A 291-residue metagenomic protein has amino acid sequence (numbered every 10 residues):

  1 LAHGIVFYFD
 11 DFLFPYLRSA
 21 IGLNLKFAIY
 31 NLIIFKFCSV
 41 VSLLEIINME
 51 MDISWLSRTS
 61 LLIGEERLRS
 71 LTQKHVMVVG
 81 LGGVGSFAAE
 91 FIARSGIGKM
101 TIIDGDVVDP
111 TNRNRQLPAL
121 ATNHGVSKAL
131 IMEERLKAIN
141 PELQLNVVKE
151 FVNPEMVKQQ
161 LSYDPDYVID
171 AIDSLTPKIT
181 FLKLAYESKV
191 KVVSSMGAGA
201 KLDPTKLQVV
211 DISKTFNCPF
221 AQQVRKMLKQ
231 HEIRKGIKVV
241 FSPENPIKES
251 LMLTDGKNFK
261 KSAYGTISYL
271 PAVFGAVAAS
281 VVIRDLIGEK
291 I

Functional and structural regions predicted by a protein language model:
L1, F9-L13, L17, L23-L25 (+1 more regions): Short hydrophobic targeting helices and cationic amphipathic motifs that mediate membrane/organellar targeting
L44, M49-V76, P110: N-terminal charged helix/coil linker that caps or initiates catalytic domains
E50, L161-Y167, I172-P177, E187 (+3 more regions): Glycine-rich phosphate/adenylate-binding loop
V84: Hydrophobic/small residue at the entry helix of a nucleotide-binding pocket
R94-K99: Conserved S-adenosyl-L-methionine
D104-I139: Glycine-rich phosphate-binding loop and adjoining beta1-alpha1-beta2 segment of Rossmann-like nucleotide-binding folds
K149-M156: Conserved SAM/SAH-binding loop
